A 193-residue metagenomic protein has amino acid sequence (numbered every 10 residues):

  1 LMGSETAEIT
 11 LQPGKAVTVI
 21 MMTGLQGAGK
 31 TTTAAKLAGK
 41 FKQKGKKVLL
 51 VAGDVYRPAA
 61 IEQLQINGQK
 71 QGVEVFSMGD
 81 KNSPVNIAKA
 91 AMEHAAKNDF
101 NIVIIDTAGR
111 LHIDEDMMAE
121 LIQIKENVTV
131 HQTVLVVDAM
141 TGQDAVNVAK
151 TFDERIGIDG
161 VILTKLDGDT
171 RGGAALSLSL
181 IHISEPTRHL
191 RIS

Functional and structural regions predicted by a protein language model:
L1-G53, A60-K81, A88-I105: Primarily NTPase-proximal linker/entry elements flanking Walker-type ATP/GTP-binding cores
E8-G14, T23-Q26, G39-F41, Y56 (+6 more regions): Replace "in large, NTP-powered and nucleic-acid-processing enzymes" with "in large, NTP-powered factors and other
L25, V51-D54, D106, T133 (+2 more regions): Residue-level signature of catalytic and energy-coupling elements of molecular machines, predominantly ATP/GTP-dependent
K44-K47, Q71-V73, F100, V128-Q132 (+2 more regions): Short glycine-/polar-rich loops that comprise or flank the Walker A/P-loop and associated switch/sensor motifs
A60, D80, P84, I113 (+3 more regions): Conserved donor sugar-nucleotide recognition element shared by glycan-biosynthetic enzymes
P84-T129: Phosphate-binding/switch loop-helix module in NTP-utilizing enzymes
H112, L121-K125, Q132-L180, S184: Conserved phosphate-handling catalytic cores of large alpha/beta enzymes
I181-S193: Single conserved hydrophobic/aromatic residue that forms the stacking wall/gate of nucleotide- or nucleobase-binding
